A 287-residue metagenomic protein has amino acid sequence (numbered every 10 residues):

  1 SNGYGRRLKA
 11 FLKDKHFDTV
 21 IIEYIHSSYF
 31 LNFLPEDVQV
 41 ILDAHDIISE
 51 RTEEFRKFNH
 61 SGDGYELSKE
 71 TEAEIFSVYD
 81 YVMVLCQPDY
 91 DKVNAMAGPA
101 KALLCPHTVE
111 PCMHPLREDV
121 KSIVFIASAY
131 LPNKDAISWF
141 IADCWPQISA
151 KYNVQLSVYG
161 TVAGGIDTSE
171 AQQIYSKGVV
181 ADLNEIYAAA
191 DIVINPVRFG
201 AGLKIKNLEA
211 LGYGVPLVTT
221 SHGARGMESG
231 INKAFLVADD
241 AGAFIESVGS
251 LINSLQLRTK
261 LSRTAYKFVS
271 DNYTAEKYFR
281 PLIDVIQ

Functional and structural regions predicted by a protein language model:
R6-F11, L42, I48, S61-V82: Membrane-proximal helix-turn-helix segments that form the acceptor-binding/catalytic region of lipid-linked
Y29-L31, K69-A100, A163-G165: A short, active-site helix/loop in glycosyltransferases that binds the activated sugar's phosphate group
L34-E54: Active-site proximal beta-strand in glycosyltransferases
S77, M83, A95, L104-Q172 (+1 more regions): Conserved catalytic-core segment of nucleotide-activated headgroup transferases in glycan assembly
A188-G202, Y213-P216: Acidic donor-binding loop of glycosyltransferase active sites
K206-A210, P216-T220: Short hydrophobic beta-strand element within catalytic cores of glycosyltransferases and related nucleotide-activated
A234-G242, S250-L255: Conserved acidic donor-binding segment of nucleotide-sugar-dependent glycosyltransferases
N253-I286: A charged, aromatic-enriched C-terminal amphipathic alpha-helix characteristic of glycosyltransferases across folds
